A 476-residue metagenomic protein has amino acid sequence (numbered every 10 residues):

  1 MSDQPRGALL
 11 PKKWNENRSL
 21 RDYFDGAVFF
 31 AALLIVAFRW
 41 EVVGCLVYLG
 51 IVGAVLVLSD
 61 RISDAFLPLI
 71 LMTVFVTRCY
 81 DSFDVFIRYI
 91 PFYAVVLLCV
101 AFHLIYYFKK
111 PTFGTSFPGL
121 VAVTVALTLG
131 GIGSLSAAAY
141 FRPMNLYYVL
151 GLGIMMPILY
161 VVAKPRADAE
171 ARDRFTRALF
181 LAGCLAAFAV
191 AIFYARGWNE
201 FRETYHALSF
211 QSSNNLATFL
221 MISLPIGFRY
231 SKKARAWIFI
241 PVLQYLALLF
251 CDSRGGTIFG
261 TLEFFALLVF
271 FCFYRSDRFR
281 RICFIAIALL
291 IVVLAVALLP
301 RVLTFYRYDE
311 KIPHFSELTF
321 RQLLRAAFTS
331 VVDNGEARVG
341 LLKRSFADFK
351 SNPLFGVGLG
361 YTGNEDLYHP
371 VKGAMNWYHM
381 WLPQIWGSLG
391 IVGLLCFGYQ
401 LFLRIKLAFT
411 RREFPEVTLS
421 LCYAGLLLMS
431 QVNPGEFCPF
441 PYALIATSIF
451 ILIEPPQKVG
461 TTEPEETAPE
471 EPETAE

Functional and structural regions predicted by a protein language model:
D3-R6, K12-Y106, G133-A137, L426: N-terminal signal-anchor transmembrane segment
F30, A54, F264, T418-E476: Transmembrane alpha-helices of multi-pass inner-membrane enzymes
L34-C45, D84-R88, P143-L146, Q211-N214 (+4 more regions): Helix-loop-helix junctions and helix-breaking kinks within/between transmembrane helices of multi-pass membrane
Y89-V100, F117-I132, Y140-A163: Aromatic-anchored transmembrane helix interface
G131, P157-V161, E170-E200, F210-Y274: Alpha-helical transmembrane segments of multi-pass inner-membrane proteins
Y194, L246, F250-C251, Y274-A326 (+1 more regions): A membrane-periplasm/extracellular boundary helix in multi-pass inner-membrane enzymes that assemble envelope glycans
R202, A207, A327-L389: Long extracytoplasmic/lumenal interhelical loops at the membrane interface of multi-pass membrane proteins
A234-A236, F273, F279, L367 (+1 more regions): Hydrophobic transmembrane alpha-helices and their immediate junctions
